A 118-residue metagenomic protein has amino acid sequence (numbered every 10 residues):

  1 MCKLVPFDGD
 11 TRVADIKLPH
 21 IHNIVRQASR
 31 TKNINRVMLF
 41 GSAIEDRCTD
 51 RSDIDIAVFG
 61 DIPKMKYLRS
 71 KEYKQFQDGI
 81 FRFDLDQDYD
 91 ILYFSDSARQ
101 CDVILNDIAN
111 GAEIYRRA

Functional and structural regions predicted by a protein language model:
M1-R36, I44-D50, D61-A118: Catalytic core of pol beta-like nucleotidyltransferases
